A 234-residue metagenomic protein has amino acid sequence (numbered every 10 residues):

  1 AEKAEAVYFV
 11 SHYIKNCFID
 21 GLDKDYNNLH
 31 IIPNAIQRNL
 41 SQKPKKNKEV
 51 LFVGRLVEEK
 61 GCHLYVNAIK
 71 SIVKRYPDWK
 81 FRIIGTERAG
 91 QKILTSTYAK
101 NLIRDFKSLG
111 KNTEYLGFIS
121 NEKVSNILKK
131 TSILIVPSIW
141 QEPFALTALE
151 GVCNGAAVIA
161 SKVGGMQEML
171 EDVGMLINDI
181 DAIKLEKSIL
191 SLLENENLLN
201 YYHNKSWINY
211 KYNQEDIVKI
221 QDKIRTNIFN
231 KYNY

Functional and structural regions predicted by a protein language model:
A1-V7, L102-I103: Membrane-proximal helix-turn-helix segments that form the acceptor-binding/catalytic region of lipid-linked
Y8, K43-K60, V66-K70, R82-I84: Conserved donor-binding/catalytic core segment of Leloir-type glycosyltransferases
Y13, A35: Carbohydrate-associated surface elements
T95-I119: Nucleotide-activated donor-binding/catalytic signature segment of Leloir-type glycosyltransferases, i.e., the conserved
F118-I119, N126-T131: Short alpha-helical donor nucleotide-sugar binding micro-motif in glycosyltransferases
A157-A160: Short hydrophobic beta-strand element within catalytic cores of glycosyltransferases and related nucleotide-activated
M175-I183, S191-E196: Conserved acidic donor-binding segment of nucleotide-sugar-dependent glycosyltransferases
N197-N233: A charged, aromatic-enriched C-terminal amphipathic alpha-helix characteristic of glycosyltransferases across folds
